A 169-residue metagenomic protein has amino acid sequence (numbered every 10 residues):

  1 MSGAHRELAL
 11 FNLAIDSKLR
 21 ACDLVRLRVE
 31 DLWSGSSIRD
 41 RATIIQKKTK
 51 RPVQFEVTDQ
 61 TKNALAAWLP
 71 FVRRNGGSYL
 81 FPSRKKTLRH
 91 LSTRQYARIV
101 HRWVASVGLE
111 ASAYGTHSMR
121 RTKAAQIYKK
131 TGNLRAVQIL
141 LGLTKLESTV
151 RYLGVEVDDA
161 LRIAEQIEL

Functional and structural regions predicted by a protein language model:
M1-L169: Conserved catalytic core of the tyrosine transesterase superfamily
